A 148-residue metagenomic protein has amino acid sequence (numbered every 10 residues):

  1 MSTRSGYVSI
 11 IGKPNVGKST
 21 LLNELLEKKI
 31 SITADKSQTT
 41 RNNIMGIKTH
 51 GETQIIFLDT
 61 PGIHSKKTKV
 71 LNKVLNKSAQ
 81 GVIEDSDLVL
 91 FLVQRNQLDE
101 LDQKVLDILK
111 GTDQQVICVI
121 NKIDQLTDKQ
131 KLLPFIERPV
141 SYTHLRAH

Functional and structural regions predicted by a protein language model:
M1-S65: Conserved G1/Walker A P-loop phosphate-binding module
G6, T39, V74, E100-L101: Short, conserved clusters of charged catalytic residues that mark active-site and nucleotide-handling motifs
L22, G46-K48, Q80-G81, D107-L109: Short secondary-structure boundary/capping segments
Q38-R41, N72, N76, K129 (+1 more regions): Amphipathic alpha-helical transducer elements in NTP-driven molecular machines
T53-I56, T60-S65, V70-I83, D87-Q94: Active-site-proximal cofactor/substrate-binding loop regions of enzyme domains
G81-Y142: Conserved C-terminal guanine-recognition region of P-loop GTPase G domains, centered on the G4
T143-H148: Conserved small/polar residues in nucleotide/adenosyl-binding loops
